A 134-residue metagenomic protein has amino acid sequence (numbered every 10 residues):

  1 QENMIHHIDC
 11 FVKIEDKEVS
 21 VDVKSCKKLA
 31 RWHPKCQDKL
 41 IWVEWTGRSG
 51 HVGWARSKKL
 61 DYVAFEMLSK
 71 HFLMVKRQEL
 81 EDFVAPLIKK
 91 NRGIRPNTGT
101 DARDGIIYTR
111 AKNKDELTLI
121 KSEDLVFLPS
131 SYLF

Functional and structural regions predicted by a protein language model:
Q1-F11: Beta-rich nucleic-acid/ligand-interaction surfaces
I5-H7, D16-S20, D38, S57-L60: Short connector loops at helix/strand junctions that flank enzyme active sites, especially segments positioning acidic
C10-R31: Conserved catalytic cores of phosphodiester-cleaving nucleases, focusing on short active-site segments
S25-L73, Q78: Catalytic cores of nucleic-acid endonucleases
G50, L68-F134: Non-catalytic C-terminal interaction segments of nucleic acid-processing enzymes
